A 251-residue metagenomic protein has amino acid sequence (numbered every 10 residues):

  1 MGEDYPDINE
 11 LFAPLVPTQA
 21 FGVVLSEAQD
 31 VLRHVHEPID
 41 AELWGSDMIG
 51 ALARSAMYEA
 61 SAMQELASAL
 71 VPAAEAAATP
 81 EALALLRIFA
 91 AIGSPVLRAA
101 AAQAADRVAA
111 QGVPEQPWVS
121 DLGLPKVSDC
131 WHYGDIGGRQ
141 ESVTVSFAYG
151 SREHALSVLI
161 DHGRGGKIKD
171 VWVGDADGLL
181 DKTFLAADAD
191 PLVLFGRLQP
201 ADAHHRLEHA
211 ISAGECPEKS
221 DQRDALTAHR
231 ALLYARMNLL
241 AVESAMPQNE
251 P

Functional and structural regions predicted by a protein language model:
M1-P251: Non-catalytic terminal/accessory regions
